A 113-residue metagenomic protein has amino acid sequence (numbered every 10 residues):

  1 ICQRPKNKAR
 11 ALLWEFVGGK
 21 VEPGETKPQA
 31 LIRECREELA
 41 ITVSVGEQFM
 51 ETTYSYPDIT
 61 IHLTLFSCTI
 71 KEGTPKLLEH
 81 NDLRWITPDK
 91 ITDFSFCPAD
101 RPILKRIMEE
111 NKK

Functional and structural regions predicted by a protein language model:
I1, E47-M50: A structural microfeature
I1-E15: N-terminal strand-loop-strand
K6-A9, E22-P23, T69-G73: Short, charged/polar surface micro-motifs in flexible loops or helix N-caps
N7, Y54, I91: Surface-exposed, flexible loop/turn segments at secondary-structure boundaries
F16-Q48, T87: The catalytic Nudix box helix
T42, E51-T74, R84, I107: Active-site-adjacent beta-strand/loop module that shapes the phosphate/pyrophosphate-binding cleft
S67, K76-I107: NUDIX/MutT-family hydrolases
M108-K113: Generic C-terminal helix-cap and adjacent flexible tail
